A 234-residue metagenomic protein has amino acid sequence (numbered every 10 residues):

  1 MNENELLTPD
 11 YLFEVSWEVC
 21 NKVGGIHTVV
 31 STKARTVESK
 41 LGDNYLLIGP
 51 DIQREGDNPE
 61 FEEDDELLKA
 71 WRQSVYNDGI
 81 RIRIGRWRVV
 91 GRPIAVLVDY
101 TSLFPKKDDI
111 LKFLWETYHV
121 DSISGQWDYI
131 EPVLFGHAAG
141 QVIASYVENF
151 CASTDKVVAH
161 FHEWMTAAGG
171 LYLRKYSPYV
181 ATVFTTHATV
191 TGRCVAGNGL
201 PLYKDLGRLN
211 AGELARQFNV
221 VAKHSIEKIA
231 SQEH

Functional and structural regions predicted by a protein language model:
M1-H234: Catalytic cores of nucleotide-sugar-dependent glycosyltransferases that transfer UDP/GDP/TDP-activated
